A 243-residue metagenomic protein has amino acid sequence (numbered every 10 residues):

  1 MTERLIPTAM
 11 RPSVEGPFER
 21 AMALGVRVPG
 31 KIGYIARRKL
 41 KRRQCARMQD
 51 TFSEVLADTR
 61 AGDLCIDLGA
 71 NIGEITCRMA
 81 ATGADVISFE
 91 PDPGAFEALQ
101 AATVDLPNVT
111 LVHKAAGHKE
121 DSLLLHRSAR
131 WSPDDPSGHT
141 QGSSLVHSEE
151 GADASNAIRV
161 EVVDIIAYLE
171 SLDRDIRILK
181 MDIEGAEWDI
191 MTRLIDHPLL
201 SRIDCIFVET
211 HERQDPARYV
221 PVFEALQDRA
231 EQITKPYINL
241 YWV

Functional and structural regions predicted by a protein language model:
T2-V243: Phosphate/nucleotide-binding beta-alpha loop and adjacent structural elements of enzyme active sites
